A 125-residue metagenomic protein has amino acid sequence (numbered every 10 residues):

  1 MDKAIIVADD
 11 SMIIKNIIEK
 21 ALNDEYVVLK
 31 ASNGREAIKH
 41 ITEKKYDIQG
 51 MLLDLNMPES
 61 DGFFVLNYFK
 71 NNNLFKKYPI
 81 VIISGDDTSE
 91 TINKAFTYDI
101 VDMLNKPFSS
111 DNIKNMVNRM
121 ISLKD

Functional and structural regions predicted by a protein language model:
M12-K30: Two-component/phosphorelay signaling modules centered on CheY-like receiver
K30, E59-S60, T97: Residue-level signal for the "D+5" position in two-component response regulator receiver
S32-G50: Acidic, metal-coordinating helix/loop segments flanking the phosphotransfer/catalytic sites of two-component signaling
P58, T88: The feature encodes the CheY-like receiver
F108-V117: C-terminal output helix
